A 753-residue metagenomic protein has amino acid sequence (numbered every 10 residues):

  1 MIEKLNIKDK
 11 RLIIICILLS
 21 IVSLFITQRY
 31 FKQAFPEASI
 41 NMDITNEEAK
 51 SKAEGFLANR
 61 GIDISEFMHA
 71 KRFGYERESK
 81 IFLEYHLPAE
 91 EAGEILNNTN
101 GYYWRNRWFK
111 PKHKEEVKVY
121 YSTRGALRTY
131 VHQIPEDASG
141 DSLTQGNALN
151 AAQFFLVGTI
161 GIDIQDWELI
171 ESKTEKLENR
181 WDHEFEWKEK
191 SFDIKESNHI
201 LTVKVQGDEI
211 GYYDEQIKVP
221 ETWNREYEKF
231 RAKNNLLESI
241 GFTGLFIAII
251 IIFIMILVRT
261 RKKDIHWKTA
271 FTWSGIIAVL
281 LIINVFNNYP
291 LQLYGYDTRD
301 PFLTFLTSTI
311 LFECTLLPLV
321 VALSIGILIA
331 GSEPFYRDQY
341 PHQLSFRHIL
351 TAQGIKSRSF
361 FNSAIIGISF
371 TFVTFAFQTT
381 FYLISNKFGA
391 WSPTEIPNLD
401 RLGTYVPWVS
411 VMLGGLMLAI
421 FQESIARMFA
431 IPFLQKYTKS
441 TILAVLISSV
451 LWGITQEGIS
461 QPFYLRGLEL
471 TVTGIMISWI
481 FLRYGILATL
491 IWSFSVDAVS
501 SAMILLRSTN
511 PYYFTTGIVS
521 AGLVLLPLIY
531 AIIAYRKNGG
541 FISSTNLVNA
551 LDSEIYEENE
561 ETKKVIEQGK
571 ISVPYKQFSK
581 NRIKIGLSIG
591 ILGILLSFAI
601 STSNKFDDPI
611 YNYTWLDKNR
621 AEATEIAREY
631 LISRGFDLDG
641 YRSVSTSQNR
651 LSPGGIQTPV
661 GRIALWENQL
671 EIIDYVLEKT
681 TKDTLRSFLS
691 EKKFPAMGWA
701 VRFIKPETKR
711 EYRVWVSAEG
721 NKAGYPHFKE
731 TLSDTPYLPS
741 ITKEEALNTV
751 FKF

Functional and structural regions predicted by a protein language model:
M1-N6, R337-N362, T394-E395, L434-Q435 (+1 more regions): Membrane-interfacial, low-structure loops and terminal tails that flank and connect transmembrane helices in multi-pass
K4-R11, L24-K32, N59-T123, W167-G207 (+1 more regions): Exposed beta-strand-loop-beta-strand "reactive/processing" segments of non-cytosolic proteins
D9-C16, K262-I277, Q339-Y340, S359 (+4 more regions): Membrane-interfacial loop-to-transmembrane alpha-helix junctions, especially the N-terminal start
I13-T27, K576-S603: Internal/C-terminal transmembrane anchor helices
C16, F230-S424, M428-I431: Core alpha-helical transmembrane segments of integral membrane proteins
F31-K52, N604-I626: Alpha-helical transmembrane signal-anchor/signal-peptide segments
F192-R231, E744: Extended, hydrophilic extramembrane loops/domains of integral membrane proteins
L383, A390-N538: Transmembrane helix-loop-helix hairpins at the membrane interface of multi-pass integral membrane proteins
